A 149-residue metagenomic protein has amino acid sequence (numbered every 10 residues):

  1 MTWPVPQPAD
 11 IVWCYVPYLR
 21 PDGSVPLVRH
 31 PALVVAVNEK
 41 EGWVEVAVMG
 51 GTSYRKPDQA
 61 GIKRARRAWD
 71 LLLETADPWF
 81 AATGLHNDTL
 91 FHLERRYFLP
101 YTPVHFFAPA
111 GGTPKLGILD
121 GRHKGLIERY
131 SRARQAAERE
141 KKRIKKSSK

Functional and structural regions predicted by a protein language model:
M1-T2, S24, A76, P109: A residue-level detector for conformationally permissive "hinge/kink" positions
M1-V5, A82: Short, surface-exposed secondary-structure edge patches
P8-A9: Loop/turn positions that initiate beta-strands
Y15, A47-M49, E94: Beta-strand residues in well-ordered beta-sheet regions across diverse protein folds
P17-D22: Short, charged beta-turn/beta-strand-edge "cap" motif at the junction between a beta-strand and an adjacent loop
G23-R29, V34-W79: Compact nucleic-acid interaction/catalytic patches
A65-K149: C-terminal terminal-subdomain/extension
